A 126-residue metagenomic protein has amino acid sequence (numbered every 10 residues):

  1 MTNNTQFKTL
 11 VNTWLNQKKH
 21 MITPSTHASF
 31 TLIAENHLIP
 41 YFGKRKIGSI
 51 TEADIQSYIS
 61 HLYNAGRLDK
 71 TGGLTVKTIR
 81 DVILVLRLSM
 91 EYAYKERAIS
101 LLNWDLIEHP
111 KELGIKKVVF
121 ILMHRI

Functional and structural regions predicted by a protein language model:
T2-N16: Short, charged, surface-exposed hinge/linker loops at domain edges that act as mobile lids or interdomain connectors
Q6-L10, D54, I126: Exposed alpha-helical structural elements
N12-S25, E35-V118: N-terminal core-binding DNA-recognition domain of tyrosine recombinases/integrases
A34, R125-I126: Generic structural signal for hydrophobic residues
K117-F120, H124-R125: Low-complexity basic/metal-binding stretches
